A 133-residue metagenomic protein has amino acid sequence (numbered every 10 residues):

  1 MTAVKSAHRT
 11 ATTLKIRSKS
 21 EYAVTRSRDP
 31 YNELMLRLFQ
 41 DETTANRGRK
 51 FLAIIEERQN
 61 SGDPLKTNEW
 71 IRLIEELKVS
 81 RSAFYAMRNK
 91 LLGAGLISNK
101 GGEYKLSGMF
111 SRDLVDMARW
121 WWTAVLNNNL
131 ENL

Functional and structural regions predicted by a protein language model:
M1-A23: General nucleic-acid-binding
S20-E57: Short alpha-helical segments that sit at the start of domains
N60-E75: Short acidic, hydrophobic short linear motifs in intrinsically disordered regions
L77-G93: Short amphipathic alpha-helical interaction segments
L92-Y104: A short, conserved structural fragment
E103-D113: Basic, amphipathic "hinge/linker" alpha-helix immediately C-terminal to the N-terminal HTH DNA-binding motif
S111-L133: Short, amphipathic alpha-helical interaction segments positioned at domain boundaries
